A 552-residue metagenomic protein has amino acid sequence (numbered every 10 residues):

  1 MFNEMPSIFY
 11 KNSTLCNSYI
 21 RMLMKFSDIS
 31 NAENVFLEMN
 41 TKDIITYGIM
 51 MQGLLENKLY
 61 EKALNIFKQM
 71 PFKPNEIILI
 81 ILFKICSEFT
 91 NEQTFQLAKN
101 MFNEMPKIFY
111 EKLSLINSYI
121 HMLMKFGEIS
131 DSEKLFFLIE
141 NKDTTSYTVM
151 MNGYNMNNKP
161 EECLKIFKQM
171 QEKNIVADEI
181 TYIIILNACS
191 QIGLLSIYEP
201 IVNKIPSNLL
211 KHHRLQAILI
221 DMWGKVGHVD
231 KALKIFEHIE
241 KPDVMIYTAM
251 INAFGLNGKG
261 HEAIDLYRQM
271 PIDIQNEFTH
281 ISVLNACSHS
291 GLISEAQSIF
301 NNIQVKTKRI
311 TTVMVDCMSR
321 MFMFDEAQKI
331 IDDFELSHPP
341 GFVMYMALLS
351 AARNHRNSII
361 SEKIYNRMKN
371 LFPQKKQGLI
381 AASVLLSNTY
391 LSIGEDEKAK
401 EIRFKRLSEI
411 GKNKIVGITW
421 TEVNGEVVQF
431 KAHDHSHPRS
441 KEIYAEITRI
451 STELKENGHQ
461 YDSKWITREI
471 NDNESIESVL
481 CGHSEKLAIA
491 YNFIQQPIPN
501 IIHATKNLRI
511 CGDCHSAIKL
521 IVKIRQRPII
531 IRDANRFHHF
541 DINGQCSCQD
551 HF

Functional and structural regions predicted by a protein language model:
M1-F552: Terminal (and in a subset, N-terminal) low-complexity or junction segments at the ends of helical repeat RNA-binding
